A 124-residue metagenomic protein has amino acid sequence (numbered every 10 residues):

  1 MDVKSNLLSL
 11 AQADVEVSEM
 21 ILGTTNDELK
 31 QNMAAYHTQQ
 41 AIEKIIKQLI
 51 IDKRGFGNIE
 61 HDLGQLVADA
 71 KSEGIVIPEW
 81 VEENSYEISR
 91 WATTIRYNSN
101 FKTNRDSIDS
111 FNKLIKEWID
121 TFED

Functional and structural regions predicted by a protein language model:
M1-D124: Terminal alpha-helical segments
